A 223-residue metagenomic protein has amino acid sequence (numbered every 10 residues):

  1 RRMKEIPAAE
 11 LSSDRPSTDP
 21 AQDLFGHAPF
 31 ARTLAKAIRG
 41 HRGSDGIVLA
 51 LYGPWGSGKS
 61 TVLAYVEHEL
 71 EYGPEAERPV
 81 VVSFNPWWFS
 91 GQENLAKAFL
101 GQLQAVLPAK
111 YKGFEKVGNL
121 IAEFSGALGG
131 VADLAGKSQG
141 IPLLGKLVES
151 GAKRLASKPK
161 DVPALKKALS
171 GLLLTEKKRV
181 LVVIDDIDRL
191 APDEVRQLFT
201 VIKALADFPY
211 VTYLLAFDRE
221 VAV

Functional and structural regions predicted by a protein language model:
R1-F89, K97, L205: Walker A/P-loop-proximal flanking segment of P-loop NTPase domains
K4-S12, A76-R78, Q102, L143-L144 (+3 more regions): Non-catalytic regulatory/linker segments of enzymes
P20, L24-A28, Y52, G56 (+7 more regions): Conserved phosphate/pyrophosphate-binding and hydrolysis machinery centered on Walker-type P-loop NTPases, extending
D45, K110-F114, Y213: Short, flexible/disordered secondary-structure transition segments
I47-L49, E115-K116, V183: Short coil/turn segments at secondary-structure boundaries
V62-A64, N94-L95, P192-R196, V223: A short acidic (Asp/Glu
L63-T175: P-loop NTPase nucleotide-binding core
D161-E220: Conserved Walker B catalytic segment
